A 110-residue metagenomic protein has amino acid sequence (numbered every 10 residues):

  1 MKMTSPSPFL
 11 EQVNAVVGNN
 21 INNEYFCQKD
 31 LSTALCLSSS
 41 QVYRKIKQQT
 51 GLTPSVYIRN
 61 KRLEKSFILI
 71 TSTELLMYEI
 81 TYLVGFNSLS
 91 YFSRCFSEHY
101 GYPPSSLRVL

Functional and structural regions predicted by a protein language model:
M1-E11, A15, N19, T33 (+2 more regions): Short, Lys/Arg-enriched, Trp-marked, Pro/Gly-tolerant hinge/linker segments that flank
T4-S7, F26, S40, L75: Conserved catalytic/ATP-binding subdomain
S5, R94-L110: …primarily DNA-binding HTH/wHTH and HhH modules…
P8, F26-C27, I58, Y91: Alpha-helix N-cap and coil->helix boundary residues
Q12-F26, I46, T50, F67-L76 (+2 more regions): Basic, amphipathic alpha-helical hairpins
K29-L37, V42, I46, I80-N87 (+2 more regions): Append "Primarily bacterial transcriptional regulators
Q48-N87, V109-L110: Terminal helix-turn-helix DNA-binding modules in bacterial transcription factors
